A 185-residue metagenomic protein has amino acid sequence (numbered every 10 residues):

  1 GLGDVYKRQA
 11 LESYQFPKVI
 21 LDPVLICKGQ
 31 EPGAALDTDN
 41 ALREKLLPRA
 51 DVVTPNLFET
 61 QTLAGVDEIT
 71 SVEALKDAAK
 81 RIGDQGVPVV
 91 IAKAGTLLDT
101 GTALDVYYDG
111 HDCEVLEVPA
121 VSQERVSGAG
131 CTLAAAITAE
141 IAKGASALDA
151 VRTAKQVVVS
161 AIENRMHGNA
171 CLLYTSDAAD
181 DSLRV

Functional and structural regions predicted by a protein language model:
G1-Y6, Y174-D180, V185: Short, small-residue-biased leader/transition segments that mark boundaries at the very start of proteins
D4-D39, E44: Glycine/small-residue-rich loop that forms an oxyanion/phosphate-binding "nest" at active or ligand-binding sites
L25-C27, E59, G95-L98, P119-S122 (+1 more regions): Glycine-rich beta-alpha junction loops
L36-C113: Conserved phosphate/ATP/ADP-binding segment of small-molecule kinases
T62, E124-A147: Short, small-residue alpha-helix embedded
E68-A74, A142-D149: Short, charged, surface-exposed loops that flank catalytic or proteolytic processing sites
E114-S127: Short pre-catalytic strand/loop immediately N-terminal to key active-site residues, enriched for Gly-Thr
L148-S176: Charged C-terminal helix
